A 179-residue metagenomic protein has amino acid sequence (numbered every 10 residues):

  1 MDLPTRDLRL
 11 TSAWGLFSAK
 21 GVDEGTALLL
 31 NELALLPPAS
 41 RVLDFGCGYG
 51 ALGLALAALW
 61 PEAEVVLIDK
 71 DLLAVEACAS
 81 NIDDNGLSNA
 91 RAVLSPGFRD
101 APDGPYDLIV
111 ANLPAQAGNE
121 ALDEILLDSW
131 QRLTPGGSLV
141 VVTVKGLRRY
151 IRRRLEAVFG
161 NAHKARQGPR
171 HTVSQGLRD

Functional and structural regions predicted by a protein language model:
M1-L36: Class I SAM-dependent transferase core
E24-P102, L108-A111, L122: Conserved SAM/SAH cofactor-binding pocket of Class I
L113-P114, V144: Short glycine-/small-residue-rich Rossmann-like dinucleotide-binding loops
Q116-G118, R148: Short glycine-rich, flexible loops that bind phosphorylated cofactors or substrates
D123-P135: A short glycine-rich, Lys/Arg-flanked "PGG" loop and its adjoining helix->strand segment in the class I
G136-T143: Conserved beta-strand signature within the Rossmann-like core of class I S-adenosyl-L-methionine
V144-G160: Conserved class I S-adenosyl-L-methionine
Q167-D179: Core SAM-dependent methyltransferase catalytic element
